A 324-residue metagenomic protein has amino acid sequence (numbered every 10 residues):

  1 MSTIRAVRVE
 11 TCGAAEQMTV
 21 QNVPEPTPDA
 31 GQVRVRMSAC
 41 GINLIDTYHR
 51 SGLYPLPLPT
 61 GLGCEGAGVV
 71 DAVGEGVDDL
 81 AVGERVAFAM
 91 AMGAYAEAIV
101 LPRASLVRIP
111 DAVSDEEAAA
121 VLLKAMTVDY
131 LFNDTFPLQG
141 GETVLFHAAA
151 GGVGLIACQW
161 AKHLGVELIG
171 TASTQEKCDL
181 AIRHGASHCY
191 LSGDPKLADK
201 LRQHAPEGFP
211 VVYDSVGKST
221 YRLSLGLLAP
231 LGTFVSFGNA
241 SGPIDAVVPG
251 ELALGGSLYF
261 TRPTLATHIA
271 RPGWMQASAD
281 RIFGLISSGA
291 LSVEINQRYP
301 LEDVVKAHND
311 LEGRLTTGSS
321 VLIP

Functional and structural regions predicted by a protein language model:
M1-S2, P272-P324: C-terminal hydrophobic helical "lid"/dimerization subdomain of Rossmann-like NAD(P)H-dependent oxidoreductases
P24-I42, S51-G93: Glycine-rich beta-strand-centered segment in the early N-terminal region that forms part of a ligand/cofactor-binding
R85, T143, E167, G232-T233 (+1 more regions): Short glycine-centered segments of the SAM/dcSAM-binding site in methyltransferase folds
R85-A150: NAD(P)H dinucleotide-binding glycine-rich loop of Rossmann-like/cofactor-binding domains, especially the beta1-alpha1
V121-P195: Mid-domain Rossmann-like dinucleotide-binding core that forms the NAD(H)/NADP(H) cofactor-binding site
K196-E207: Short amphipathic alpha-helix with an adjacent loop that forms part of the alpha/beta core around
S219-A290, P324: Glycine-rich phosphate-binding loop and adjacent beta-alpha segment of Rossmann(oid) nucleotide-cofactor-binding
